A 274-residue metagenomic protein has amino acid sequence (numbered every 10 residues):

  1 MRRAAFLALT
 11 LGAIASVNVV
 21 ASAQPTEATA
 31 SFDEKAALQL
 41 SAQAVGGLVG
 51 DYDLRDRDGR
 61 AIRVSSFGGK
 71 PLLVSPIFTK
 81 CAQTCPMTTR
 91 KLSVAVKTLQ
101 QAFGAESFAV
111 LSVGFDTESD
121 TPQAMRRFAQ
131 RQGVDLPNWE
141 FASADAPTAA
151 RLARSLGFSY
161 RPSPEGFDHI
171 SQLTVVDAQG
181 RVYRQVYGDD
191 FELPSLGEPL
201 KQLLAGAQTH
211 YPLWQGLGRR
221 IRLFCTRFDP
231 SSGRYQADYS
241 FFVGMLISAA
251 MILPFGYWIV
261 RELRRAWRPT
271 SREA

Functional and structural regions predicted by a protein language model:
L7-N18: Bacterial N-terminal signal peptides
V20-D33, Q236: Cleaved targeting-peptide boundary
P25, P162-L223: Extracytoplasmic/lumenal ectodomains and periplasmic regions of secretory and membrane proteins
E27-S65, R90-K91, K97: N-terminal "domain-start" segment that seeds a small globular fold
R63-L92, L111: Short active-site neighborhood of thiol/selenol oxidoreductases, capturing the structured segment around
T89-A149: Structural microenvironment flanking redox-active thiols in thiol-disulfide oxidoreductases
F228-A250: Juxtamembrane/start-of-transmembrane alpha-helix segments at the extracytoplasmic/lumenal side of membrane anchors
M251-A274: Juxtamembrane interface at the cytosolic side of transmembrane helices
